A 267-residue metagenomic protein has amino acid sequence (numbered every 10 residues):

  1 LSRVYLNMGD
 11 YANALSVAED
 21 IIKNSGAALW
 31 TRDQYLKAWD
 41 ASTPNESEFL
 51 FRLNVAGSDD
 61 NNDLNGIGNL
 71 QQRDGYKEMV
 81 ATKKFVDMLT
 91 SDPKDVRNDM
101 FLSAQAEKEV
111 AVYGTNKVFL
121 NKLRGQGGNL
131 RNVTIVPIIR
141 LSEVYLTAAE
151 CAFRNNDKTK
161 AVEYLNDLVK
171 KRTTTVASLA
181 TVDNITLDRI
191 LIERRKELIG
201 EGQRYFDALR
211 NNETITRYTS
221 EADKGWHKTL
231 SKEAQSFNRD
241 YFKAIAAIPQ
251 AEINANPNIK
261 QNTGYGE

Functional and structural regions predicted by a protein language model:
L1-V80, T90-E267: Acidic/polar-rich alpha-helix caps and helix-coil junctions
K83-K84: Extracytoplasmic segments of membrane-associated envelope/inner-membrane machinery
